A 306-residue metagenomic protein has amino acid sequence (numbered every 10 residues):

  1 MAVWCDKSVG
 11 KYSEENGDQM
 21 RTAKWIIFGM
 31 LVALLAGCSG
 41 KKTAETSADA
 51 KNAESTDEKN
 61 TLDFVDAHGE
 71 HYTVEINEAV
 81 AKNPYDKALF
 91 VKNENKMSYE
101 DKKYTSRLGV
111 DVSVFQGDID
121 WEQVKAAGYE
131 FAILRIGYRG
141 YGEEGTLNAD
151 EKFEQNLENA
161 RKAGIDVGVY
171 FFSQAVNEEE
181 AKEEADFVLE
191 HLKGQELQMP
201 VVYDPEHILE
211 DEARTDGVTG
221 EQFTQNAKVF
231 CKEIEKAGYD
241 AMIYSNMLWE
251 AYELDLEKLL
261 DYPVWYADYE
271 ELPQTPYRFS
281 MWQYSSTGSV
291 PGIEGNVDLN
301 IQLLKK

Functional and structural regions predicted by a protein language model:
V3-Q19: Short, Lys/Arg-enriched N-terminal segments with co-localized hydrophobic residues within the first ~10-30 amino acids
M20-W25: Positively charged n-region of N-terminal signal peptides that target proteins for export
F28-V32: Hydrophobic helical h-region of N-terminal Sec-dependent signal peptides in bacterial secretory/periplasmic proteins
A36-G37: C-terminal motif of bacterial Sec signal peptides marking the signal peptidase cleavage site
G40-K51: Bacterial Sec signal peptide processing site at the extreme N-terminus
N52-G109, L259-K306: Functionally critical loop-and-helix segments that line ligand-binding/catalytic clefts of soluble enzyme domains
K102, S106-A127, F131-T224: Substrate-binding cleft of extracellular glycoside hydrolase catalytic domains
G194-V201, P205-K306: Surface-exposed substrate-engagement region within the catalytic domains of secreted or surface-exposed extracellular
